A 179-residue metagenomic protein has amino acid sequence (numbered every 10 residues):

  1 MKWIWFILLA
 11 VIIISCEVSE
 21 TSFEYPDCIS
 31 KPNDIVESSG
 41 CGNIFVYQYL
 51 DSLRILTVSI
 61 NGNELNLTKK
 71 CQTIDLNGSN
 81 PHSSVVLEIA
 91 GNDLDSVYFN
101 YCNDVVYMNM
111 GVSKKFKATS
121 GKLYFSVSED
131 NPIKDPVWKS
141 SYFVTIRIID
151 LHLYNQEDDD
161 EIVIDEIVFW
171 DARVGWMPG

Functional and structural regions predicted by a protein language model:
M1-E17: Sec-dependent bacterial lipoprotein signal peptides
K2-W3, E37, P136-V137: A general structural signal for short secondary-structure junctions and capping/turn motifs
I13-G42, P178-G179: Bacterial Sec-dependent N-terminal signal peptides
S30-P32, F116-A118, S141, I164 (+1 more regions): A broad structural signal for short, well-ordered beta-strand segments within beta-sheet-rich domains
N43-S141: Surface-exposed helix/loop patches within compact recognition domains
V144-T145: Short, solvent-exposed loop/turn segments enriched in Ser/Thr/Gly
I148-G179: Edge beta-strand at a domain terminus
